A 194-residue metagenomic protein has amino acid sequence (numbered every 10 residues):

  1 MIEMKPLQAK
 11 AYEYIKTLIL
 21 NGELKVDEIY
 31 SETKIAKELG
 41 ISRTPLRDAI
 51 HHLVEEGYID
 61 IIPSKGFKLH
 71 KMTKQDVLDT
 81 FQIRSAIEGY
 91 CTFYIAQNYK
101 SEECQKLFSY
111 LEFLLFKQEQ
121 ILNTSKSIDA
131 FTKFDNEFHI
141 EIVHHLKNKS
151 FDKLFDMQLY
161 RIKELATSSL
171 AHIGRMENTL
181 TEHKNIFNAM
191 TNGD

Functional and structural regions predicted by a protein language model:
M1-Q97: Short linear motifs at protein or domain termini
P6, S109, G174-E177: Short helix-capping and inter-helix turn/linker motifs at the boundaries of alpha-helical repeat units
E32, N148-K149, G193-D194: Short loop-to-helix capping motifs
I61, T179-E182: N-terminal alpha-helical segment
T73, K100, S127, N192-D194: Acidic/polar helix N-cap motif
F81-R84, F131-D135, M176: Amphipathic, non-transmembrane alpha-helical scaffold segments
E102-S168, T181-A189: Conserved amphipathic alpha-helical segments that form helical-bundle/coiled-coil interaction surfaces
